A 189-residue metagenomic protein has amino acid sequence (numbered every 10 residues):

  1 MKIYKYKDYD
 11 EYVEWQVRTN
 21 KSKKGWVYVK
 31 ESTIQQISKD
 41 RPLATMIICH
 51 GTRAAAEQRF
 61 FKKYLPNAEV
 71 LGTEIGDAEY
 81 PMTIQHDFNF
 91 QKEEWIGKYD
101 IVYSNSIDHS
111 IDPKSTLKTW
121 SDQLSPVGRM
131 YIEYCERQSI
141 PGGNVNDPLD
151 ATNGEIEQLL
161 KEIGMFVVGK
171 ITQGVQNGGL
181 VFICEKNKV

Functional and structural regions predicted by a protein language model:
M1-P42: Class I SAM-dependent methyltransferase Rossmann-like catalytic core, especially the SAM/SAH-binding loop
M46-Q91: Class I SAM-dependent methyltransferase SAM/SAH-binding core
N89-V102: A short acidic, Gly/Pro-enriched loop at the edge of an enzyme's catalytic core that lines a small-molecule cofactor
D100-P113: A short SAM/SAH-binding and catalytic strip from SAM-dependent methyltransferases
K114-R129: A short glycine-rich, Lys/Arg-flanked "PGG" loop and its adjoining helix->strand segment in the class I
V127-S139: Conserved beta-strand signature within the Rossmann-like core of class I S-adenosyl-L-methionine
P141-K170: Conserved Class I S-adenosyl-L-methionine
G164-V189: Core SAM-dependent methyltransferase catalytic element
